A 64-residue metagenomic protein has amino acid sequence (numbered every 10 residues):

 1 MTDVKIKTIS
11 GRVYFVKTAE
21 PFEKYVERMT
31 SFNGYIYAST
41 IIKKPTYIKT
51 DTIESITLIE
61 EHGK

Functional and structural regions predicted by a protein language model:
M1-S31, Y37: N-terminal acidic leader/helix
Y35-K64: Short, mixed-charge low-complexity intrinsically disordered segments
